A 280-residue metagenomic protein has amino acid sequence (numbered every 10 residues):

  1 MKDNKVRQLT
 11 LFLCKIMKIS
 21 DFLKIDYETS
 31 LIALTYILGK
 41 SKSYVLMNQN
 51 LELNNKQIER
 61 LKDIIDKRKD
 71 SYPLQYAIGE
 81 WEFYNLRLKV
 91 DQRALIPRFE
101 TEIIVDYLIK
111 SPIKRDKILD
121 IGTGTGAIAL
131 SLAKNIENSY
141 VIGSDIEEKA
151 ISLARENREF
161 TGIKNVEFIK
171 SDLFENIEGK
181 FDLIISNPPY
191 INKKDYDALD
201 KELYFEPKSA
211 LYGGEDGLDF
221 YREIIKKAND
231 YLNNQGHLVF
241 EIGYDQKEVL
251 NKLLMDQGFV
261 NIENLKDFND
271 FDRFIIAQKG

Functional and structural regions predicted by a protein language model:
K2-L61: A short N-terminal interaction module
Y36-S111: Conserved AdoMet
I78, K170-S171, I242, K266: Short loop/edge segments at beta-strand edges and connector loops that shape dinucleotide/nucleotide cofactor-binding
I103-D197, E202, E223: Conserved SAM/SAH cofactor-binding pocket of Class I
E148, D200-Y231, H237, G243-D245: Glycine-rich S-adenosyl-L-methionine
R158, A228, L254: Conserved hydrophobic residues forming the short capping helix/wall of the S-adenosyl-L-methionine
I242-Q257: Short alpha-helix
Q257-G280: Core SAM-dependent methyltransferase catalytic element
